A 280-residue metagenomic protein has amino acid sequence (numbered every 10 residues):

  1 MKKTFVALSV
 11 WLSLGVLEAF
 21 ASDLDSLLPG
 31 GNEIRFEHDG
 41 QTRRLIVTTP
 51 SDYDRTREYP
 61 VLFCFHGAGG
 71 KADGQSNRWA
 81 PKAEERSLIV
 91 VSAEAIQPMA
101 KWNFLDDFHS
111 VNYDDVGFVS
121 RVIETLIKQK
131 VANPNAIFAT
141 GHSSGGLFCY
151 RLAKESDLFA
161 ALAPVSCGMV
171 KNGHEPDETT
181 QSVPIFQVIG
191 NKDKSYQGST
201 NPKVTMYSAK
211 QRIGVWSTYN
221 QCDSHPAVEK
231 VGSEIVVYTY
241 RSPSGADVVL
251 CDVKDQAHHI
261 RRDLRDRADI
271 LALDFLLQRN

Functional and structural regions predicted by a protein language model:
A7-G15: Bacterial N-terminal signal peptides
L17-V61, G74, E85, D107 (+7 more regions): A domain-start/cap signature at the N-terminus of enzymes
Y53-A100, K171-N172, S195-Q197, H259-I260: Short substrate-entry loop that stabilizes the transition state in hydrolases
E94-D114: Cap/lid segment of the alpha/beta-hydrolase catalytic domain
F108-K130: Alpha/beta-hydrolase active-site loop
V131-S143: Alpha/beta-hydrolase fold nucleophile elbow
Q187-I189: Short beta-strand/loop motif that positions the catalytic acidic residue of the alpha/beta-hydrolase fold
